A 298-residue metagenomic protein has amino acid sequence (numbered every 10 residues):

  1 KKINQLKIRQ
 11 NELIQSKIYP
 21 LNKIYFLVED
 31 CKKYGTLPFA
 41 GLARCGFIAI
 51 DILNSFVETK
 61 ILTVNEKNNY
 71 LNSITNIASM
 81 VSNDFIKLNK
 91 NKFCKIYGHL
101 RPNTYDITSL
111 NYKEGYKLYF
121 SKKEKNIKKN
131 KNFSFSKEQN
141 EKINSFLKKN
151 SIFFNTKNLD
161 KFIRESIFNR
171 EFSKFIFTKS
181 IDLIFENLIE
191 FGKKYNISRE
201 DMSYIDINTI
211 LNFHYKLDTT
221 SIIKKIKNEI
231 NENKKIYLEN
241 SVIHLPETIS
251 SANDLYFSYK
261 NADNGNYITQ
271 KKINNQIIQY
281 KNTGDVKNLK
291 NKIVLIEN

Functional and structural regions predicted by a protein language model:
K1-N298: Non-catalytic, soluble scaffold/interaction modules
